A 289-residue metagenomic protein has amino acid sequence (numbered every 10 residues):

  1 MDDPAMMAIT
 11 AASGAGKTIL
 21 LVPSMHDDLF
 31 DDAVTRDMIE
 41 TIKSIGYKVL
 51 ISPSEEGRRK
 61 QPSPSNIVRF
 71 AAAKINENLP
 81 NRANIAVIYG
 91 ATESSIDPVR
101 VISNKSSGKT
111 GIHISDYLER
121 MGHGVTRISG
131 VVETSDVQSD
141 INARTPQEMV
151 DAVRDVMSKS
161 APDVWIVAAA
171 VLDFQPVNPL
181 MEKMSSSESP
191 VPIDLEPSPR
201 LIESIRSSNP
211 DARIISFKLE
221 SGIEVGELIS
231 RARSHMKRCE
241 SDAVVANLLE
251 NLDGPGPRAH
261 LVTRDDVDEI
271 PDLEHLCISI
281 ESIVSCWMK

Functional and structural regions predicted by a protein language model:
M1-A5, A143-K218, V225-L248: Glycine-rich phosphate-binding loop
M1-H26, T41, G46-L50, S189-S204: Short, acidic/small-residue loops that bind anionic groups at enzyme active sites
A8, S103-Y117, M121, M184-E203 (+2 more regions): Gly/Ser/Thr-rich active-site loops/lids in small-molecule metabolic enzymes that frequently grip phosphoryl groups
A15-E56, K60-A71, D211-E240: Short, glycine-/small-residue-rich phosphate/pyrophosphate-handling segment
T18, N84, G124-T126, D163 (+1 more regions): Residues at the starts of beta-strands that form the adenosine-phosphate
R36, E40, L79-T145: Glycine-rich phosphate/diphosphate-binding loop of Rossmann-like nucleotide-binding domains
I45, M121, S208: Conserved dinucleotide-binding and phosphotransfer motif residues
K48, P53-A86, A91-E93, P98-G108 (+1 more regions): Glycine-rich phosphate/pyrophosphate-binding loop and the adjoining helix
